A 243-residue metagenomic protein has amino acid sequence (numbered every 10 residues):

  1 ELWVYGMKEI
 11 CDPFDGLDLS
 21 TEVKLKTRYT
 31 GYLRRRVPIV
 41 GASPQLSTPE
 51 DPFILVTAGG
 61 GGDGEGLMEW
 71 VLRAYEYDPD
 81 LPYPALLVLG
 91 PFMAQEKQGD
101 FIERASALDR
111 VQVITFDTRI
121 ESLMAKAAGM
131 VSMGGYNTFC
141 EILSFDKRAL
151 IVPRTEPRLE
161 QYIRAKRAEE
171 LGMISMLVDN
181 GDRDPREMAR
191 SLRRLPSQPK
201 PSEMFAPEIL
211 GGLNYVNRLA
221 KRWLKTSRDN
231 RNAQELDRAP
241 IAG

Functional and structural regions predicted by a protein language model:
E1-Y29, E170: Active-site-proximal region of nucleotide-activated glycan assembly enzymes, centered on histidine/acidic-rich loops
D15-L17, E96-D100, N137-F139, R158-A165: Short, glycine/polar-rich helix-capping loops at beta-to-alpha or helix-loop-helix junctions that flank or form
L17-L19, G31-G129, G181: Donor-nucleotide binding loops and adjacent catalytic segments primarily of GT-B fold Leloir glycosyltransferases
T27, R110-Q112, I174: Short, conserved active-site loop motifs that form the nucleotide-linked donor/cofactor pocket
K97, T118-S122, N137-T138, D184-E187 (+1 more regions): Short acidic active-site motifs
R119-I163: A donor-sugar binding/catalytic signature common to diverse glycosyltransferases and related nucleotide-sugar
E156-S191: Change "using UDP/GDP/dTDP sugars" to "using nucleotide sugars
R186-G243: C-terminal amphipathic helix plus adjacent low-complexity, charged tail appended to glycosyltransferase catalytic
